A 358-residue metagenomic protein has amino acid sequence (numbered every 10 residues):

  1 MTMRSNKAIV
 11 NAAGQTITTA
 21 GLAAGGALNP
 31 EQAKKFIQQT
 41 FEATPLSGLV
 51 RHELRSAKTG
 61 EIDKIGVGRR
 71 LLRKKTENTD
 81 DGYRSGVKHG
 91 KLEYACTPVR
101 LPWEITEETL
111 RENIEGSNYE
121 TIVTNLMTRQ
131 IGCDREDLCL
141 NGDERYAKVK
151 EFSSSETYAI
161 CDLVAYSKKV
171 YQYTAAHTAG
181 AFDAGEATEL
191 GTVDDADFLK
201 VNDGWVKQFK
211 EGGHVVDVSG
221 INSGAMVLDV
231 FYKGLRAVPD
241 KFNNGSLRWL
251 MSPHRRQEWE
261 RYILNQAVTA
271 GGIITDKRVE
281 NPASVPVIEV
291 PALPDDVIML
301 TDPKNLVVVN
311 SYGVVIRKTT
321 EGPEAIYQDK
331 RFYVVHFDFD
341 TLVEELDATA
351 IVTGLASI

Functional and structural regions predicted by a protein language model:
T2-I17, A24-A43, E53, K58 (+4 more regions): Sequence/fold signature of self-assembling virion shell proteins
A20-E104, T124-N125: Assembly/oligomerization interface modules of large self-assembling protein complexes
L46, G132-E144, N244, V268 (+1 more regions): Intrinsically disordered or highly flexible coil/loop and linker segments, enriched in small and charged/polar residues
K75-T79, C161, G180, K277 (+1 more regions): Glycine-centered loop/turn motifs
E107-E151, S155, T192-A237, S357: Alpha-helical scaffold segments that mediate packing/assembly in large oligomeric complexes
Y146-A147, H254-Q257: Short, internal active-site loops enriched in acidic
K148-A196: Tryptophan-rich substrate-binding surfaces of secreted polymer-degrading and adhesive proteins
V230-H254, Y262: C-terminal interaction module
